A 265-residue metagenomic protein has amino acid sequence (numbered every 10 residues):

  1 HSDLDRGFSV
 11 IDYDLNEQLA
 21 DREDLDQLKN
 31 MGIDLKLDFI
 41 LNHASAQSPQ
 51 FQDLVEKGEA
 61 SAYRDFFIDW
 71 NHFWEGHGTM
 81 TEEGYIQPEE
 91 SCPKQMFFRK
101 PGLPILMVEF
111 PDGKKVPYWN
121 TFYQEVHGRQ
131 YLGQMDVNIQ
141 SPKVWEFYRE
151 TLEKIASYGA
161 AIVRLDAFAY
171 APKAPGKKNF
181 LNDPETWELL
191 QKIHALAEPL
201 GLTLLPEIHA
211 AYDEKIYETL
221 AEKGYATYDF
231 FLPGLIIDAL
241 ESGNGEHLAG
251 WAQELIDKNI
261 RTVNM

Functional and structural regions predicted by a protein language model:
H1-K143, E153, F168-A239: Acidic/aromatic-lined carbohydrate-recognition and catalytic surfaces of CAZymes acting on diverse glycans
A161: Short acidic/polar active-site loop segments enriched in Thr and Asp
P233, G245-A249: Alpha-helix initiation and N-capping motif
A249-M265: Active-site-proximal substrate-binding groove within the catalytic cores of carbohydrate-active enzymes
